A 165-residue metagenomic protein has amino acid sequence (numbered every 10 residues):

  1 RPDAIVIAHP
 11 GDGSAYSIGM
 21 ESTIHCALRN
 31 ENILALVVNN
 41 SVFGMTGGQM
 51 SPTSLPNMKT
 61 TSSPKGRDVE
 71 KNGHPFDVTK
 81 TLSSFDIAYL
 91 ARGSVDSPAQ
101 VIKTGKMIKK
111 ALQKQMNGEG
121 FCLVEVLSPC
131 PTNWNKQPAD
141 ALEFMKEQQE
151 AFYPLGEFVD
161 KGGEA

Functional and structural regions predicted by a protein language model:
R1-G44, K106-K110: Thiamine diphosphate
D3, S51-N117: Conserved thiamine diphosphate
G19, T46-G48, W134-Q137: Short, well-ordered secondary-structure micro-motifs
C26, S51-L55, D140-E143: Short, hinge-like loop/turn segments at secondary-structure boundaries
A35-V37, L90-R92, C122-E125: A structural signal for short, well-ordered beta-strand segments and their strand-loop junctions that often border
N40-V42, M50, S97, V126-N133: Glycine-rich beta-alpha junction loops
M45-T46, V101: Short Asp/Glu-rich motifs
M116-C122, V126-A165: Flexible, low-complexity linker and terminal segments
